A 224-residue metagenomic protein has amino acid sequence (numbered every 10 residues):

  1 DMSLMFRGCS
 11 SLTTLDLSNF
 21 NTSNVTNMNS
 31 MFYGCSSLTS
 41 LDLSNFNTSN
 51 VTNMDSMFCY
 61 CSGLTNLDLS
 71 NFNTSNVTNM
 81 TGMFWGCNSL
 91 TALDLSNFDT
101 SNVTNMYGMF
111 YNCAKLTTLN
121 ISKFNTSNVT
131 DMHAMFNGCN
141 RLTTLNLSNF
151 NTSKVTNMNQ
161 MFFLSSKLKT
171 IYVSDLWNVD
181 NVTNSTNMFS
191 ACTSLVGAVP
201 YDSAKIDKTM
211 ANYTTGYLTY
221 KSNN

Functional and structural regions predicted by a protein language model:
D1-N224: Negatively charged
